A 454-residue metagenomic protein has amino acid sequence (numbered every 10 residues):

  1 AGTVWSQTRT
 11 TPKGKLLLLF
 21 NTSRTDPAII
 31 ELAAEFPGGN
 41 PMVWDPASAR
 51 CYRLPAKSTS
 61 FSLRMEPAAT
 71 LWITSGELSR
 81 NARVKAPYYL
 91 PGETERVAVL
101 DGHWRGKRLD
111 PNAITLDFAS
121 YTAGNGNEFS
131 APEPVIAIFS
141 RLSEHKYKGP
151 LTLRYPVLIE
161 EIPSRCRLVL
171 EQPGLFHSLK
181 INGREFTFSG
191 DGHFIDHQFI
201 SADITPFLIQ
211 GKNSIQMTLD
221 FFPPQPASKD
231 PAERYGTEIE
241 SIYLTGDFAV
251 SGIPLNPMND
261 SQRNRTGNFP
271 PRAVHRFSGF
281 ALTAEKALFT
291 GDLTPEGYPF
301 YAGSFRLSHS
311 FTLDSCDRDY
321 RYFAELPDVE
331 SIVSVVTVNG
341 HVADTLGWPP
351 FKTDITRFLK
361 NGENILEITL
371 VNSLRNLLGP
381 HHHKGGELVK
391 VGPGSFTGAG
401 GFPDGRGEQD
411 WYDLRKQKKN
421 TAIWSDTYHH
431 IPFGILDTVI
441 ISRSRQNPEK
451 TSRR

Functional and structural regions predicted by a protein language model:
A1-R96: A conserved amphipathic helix/loop scaffold that creates a polar/acidic microenvironment used either to coordinate
S23-T25, D317, E330, L374: Short, acidic/polar linear motifs in exposed loop/turn regions
G38-F61, G174, S178-S201, V335-T353: Solvent-exposed beta-strand/loop surfaces of large extracellular or lumenal domains
S62-M65, T205-L208, I355-L359: Short, flexible loop/turn segments at beta-strand junctions in immunoglobulin-like and fibronectin type III
V84, Y88-Y147, E171-P173, G192-H197 (+3 more regions): An acidic-aromatic loop/edge-strand motif
H145-I159, I200-A202, Y301-D314, F351-T353: Short beta-strands within extracellular/lumenal beta-sheet-rich domains
V157-G183, I215, F311-N339, L366-I368: Aromatic-lined ligand-binding clefts that engage carbohydrates, nucleic acids, or primary amines
